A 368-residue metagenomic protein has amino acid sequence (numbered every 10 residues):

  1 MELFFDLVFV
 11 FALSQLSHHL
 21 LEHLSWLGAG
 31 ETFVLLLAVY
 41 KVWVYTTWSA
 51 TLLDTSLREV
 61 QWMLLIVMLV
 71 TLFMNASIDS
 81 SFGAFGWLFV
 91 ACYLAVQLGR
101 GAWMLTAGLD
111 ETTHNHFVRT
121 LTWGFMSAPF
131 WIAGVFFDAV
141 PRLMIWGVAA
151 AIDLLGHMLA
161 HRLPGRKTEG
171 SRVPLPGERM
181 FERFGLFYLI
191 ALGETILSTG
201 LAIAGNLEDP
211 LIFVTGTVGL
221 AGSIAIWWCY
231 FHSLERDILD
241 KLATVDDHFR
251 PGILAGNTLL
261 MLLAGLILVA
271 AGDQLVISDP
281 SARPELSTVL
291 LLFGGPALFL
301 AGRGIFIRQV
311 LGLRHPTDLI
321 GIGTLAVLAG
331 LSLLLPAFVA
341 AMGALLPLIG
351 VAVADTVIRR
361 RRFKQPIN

Functional and structural regions predicted by a protein language model:
M1-H18: Signature of the first transmembrane helix
M1-L3, F33-W62, I66-S81, L88-P141 (+3 more regions): Predominantly late transmembrane helices and immediately cytosolic-facing juxtamembrane segments
S17-L27, T46-L53: Membrane-interface helix-loop junction between the first two transmembrane segments
L27-F33: Short secondary-structure junction/hinge motifs that connect adjacent elements
V140-I145, A337-L346: Loop-to-transmembrane alpha-helix initiation sites
Q309-L313, G330-A341: Membrane-helix boundary connector in multi-pass membrane proteins
I322-S332: Internal helix-turn-beta structural module
R362-N368: Short, charged juxtamembrane terminal tails flanking transmembrane helices
